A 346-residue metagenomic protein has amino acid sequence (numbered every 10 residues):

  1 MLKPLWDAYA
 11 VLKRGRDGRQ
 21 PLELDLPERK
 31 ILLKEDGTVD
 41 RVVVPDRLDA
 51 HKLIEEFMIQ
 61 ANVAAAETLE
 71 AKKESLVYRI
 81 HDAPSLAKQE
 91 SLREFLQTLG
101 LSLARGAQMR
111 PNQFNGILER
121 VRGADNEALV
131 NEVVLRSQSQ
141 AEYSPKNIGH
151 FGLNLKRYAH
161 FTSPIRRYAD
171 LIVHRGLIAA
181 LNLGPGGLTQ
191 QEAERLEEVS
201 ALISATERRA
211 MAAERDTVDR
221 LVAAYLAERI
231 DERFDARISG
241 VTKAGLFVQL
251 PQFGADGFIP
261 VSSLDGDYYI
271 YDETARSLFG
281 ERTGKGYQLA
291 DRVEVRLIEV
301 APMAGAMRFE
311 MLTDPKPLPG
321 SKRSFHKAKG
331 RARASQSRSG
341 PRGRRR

Functional and structural regions predicted by a protein language model:
M1-D265, A290, G305, P319-R346: Electropositive polyanion-binding surfaces
A227-D235, Y268-V295: Short nucleic-acid-contacting surface segments enriched for D/E, G, S/T with interspersed K/R
S239, I298-V300: Short, surface-exposed secondary-structure boundary micro-motifs
F247-Q249, R296, E310: Beta-strand cores of modular interaction/reader domains in eukaryotic scaffold and signaling proteins, especially PDZ
P302-M303, D314: Short coil/turn motifs at secondary-structure junctions
F309-L318: Short, compositionally biased
